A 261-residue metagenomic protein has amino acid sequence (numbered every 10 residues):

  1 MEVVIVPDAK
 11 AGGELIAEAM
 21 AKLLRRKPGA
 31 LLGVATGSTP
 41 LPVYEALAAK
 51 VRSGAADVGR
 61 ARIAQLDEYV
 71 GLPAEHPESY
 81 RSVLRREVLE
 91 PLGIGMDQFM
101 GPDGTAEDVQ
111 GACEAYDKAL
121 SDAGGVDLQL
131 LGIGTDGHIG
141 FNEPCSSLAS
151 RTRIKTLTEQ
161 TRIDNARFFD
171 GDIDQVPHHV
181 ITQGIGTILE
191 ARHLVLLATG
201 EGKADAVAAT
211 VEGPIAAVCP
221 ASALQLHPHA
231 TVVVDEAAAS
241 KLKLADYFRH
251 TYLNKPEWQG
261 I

Functional and structural regions predicted by a protein language model:
M1-L32, A49: N-terminal glycine-/serine-/threonine-rich phosphate-binding loop
A30, T39, V43, K118-P144: A glycine-rich beta-strand to alpha-helix segment that forms a phosphate/ribose-binding loop at ligand/cofactor sites
G33-G37, Q65, P102-D103, L130-I133 (+2 more regions): Short beta-strand segments
A46-D57, Y80-S82, P144-I154, G213: A glycine- and small-aliphatic-rich helix-loop capping segment at beta-alpha/alpha-beta transitions that lines
A56-L130, D246, T251-K255, G260: Ligand-binding beta-strand-loop-alpha-helix segment within the catalytic cores of soluble metabolic enzymes
G111-C113, G140-S146, S150-R151, A206-T210 (+1 more regions): A short secondary-structure junction signal
D136, G140-I185: Class I SAM-dependent methyltransferase SAM-binding "motif I" and its flanking Rossmann-like core
G186, E190-I261: ATP/nucleoside-binding phosphotransfer catalytic cores, i.e., glycine-rich phosphate-binding loops
